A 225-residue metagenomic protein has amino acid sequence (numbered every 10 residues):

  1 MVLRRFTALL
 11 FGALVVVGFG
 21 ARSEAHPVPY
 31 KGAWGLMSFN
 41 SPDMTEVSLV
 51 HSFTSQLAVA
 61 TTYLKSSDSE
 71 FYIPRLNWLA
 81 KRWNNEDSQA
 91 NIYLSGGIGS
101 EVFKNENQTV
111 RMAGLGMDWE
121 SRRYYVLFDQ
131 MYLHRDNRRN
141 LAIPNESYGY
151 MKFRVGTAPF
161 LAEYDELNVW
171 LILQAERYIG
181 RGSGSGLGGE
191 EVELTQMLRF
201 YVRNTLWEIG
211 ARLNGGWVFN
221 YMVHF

Functional and structural regions predicted by a protein language model:
M1-P29: Cleavable N-terminal export/targeting peptides
G12, G18-G20, G96, G116 (+1 more regions): Small side chains
H26-Y93, S100-V202, M222-F225: Outer-membrane beta-barrel transmembrane domain signature
F200, L206-A211: Short, exposed beta-strand-loop hairpins at the edges of beta-sheets in extracellular/periplasmic proteins
R212-G216: A short, acidic, flexible beta-alpha connecting loop/helix-capping segment that sits on the rim of active
